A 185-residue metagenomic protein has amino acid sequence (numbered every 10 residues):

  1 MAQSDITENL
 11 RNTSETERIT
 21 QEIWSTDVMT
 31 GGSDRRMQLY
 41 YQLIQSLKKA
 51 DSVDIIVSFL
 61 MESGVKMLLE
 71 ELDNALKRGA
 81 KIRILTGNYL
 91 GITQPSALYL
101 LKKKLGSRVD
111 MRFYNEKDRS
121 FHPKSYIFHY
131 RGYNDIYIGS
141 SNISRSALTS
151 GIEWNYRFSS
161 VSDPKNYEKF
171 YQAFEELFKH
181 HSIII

Functional and structural regions predicted by a protein language model:
M1-I185: PLD/PLD-like phosphodiesterase catalytic module centered on the HKD motif
